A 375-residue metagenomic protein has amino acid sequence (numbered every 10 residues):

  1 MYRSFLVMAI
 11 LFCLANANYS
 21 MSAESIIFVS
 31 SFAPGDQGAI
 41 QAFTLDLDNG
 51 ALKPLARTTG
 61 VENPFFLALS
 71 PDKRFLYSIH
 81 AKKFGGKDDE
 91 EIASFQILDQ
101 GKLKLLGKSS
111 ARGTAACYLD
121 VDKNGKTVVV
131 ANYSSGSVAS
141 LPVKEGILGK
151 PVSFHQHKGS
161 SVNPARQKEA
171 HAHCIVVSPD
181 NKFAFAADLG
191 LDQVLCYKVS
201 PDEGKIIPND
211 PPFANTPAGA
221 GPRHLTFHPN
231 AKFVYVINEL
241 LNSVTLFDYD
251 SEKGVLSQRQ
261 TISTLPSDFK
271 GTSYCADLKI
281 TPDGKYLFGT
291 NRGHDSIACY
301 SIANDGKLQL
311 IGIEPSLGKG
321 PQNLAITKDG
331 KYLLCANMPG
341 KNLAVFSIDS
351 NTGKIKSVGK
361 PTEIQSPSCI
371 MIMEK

Functional and structural regions predicted by a protein language model:
M21-L45: An edge-strand/N-cap motif at the start of beta-rich repeat modules
A33-D36, A81-G86, S134-S137, L191-D192 (+3 more regions): Short glycine/acidic-enriched loop and turn motifs that connect beta-strands
D36, V61-P71, R112-T127, K158-N181 (+4 more regions): Beta-rich, blade/repeat-based domains predominating in secreted/periplasmic proteins but also intracellular
T44-G50, F95-G101, S140-G149, Y197-I206 (+3 more regions): Short loop/turn segments immediately following beta-strands, especially the blade-tip and inter-blade linker loops
K53-T59, K104-S109, G159-A165, N209-N215 (+3 more regions): A short beta-strand motif characteristic of beta-propeller blades
P54-G125: Blade-loop segments of beta-propeller domains
P339-S347, K356-K375: Blade-level signature of beta-propeller repeat domains, shared across WD40, Kelch, NHL, RCC1 and BNR/Asp-box propellers
